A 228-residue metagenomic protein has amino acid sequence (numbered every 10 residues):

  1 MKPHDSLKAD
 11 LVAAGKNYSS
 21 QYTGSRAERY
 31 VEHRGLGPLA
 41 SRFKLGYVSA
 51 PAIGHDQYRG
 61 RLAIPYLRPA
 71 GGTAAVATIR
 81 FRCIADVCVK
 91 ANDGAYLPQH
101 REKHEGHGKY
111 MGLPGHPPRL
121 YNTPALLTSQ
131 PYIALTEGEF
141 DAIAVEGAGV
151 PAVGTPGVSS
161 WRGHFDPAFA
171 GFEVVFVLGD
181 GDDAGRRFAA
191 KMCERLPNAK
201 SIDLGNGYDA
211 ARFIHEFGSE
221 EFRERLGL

Functional and structural regions predicted by a protein language model:
M1-A63, L67-G72, P124-T128, G227-L228: TOPRIM metal-binding catalytic domain and adjacent DNA-binding surface shared by DnaG-type primases
L36, V150, P197: Short phosphate-binding/catalytic loops that engage adenosine nucleotides
A50-E173, F188-A189: Phosphate-handling DNA/RNA-contact segment within nucleic-acid enzymes
P156, I202-G205: Residues at the C-termini of beta-strands that transition into short coil/loop
R162-D203: Modules that initiate DNA replication and primer synthesis
L204-F213: A short acidic, often aromatic-flanked loop/helix-cap motif at beta-alpha or helix-coil junctions that lines enzyme
H215-L228: Metal-dependent DNA phosphodiester-chemistry modules and their immediately adjacent helices/loops in DNA-processing
